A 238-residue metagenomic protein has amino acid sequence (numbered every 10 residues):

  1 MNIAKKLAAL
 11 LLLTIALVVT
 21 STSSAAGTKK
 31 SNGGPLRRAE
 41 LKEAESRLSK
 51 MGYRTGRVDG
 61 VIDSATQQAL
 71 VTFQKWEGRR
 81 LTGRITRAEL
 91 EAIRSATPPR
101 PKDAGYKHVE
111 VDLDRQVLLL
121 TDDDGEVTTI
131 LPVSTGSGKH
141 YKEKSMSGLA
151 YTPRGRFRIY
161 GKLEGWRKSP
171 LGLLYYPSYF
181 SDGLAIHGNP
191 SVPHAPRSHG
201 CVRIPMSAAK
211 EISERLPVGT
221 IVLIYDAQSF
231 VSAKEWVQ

Functional and structural regions predicted by a protein language model:
M1-L11: Bacterial N-terminal signal peptides that target proteins for export
A9-V19: Bacterial N-terminal signal peptides
T22-T28: Sec/Tat signal peptide C-region and signal peptidase I cleavage site
G27, R38, K102-A104, L149-R154 (+1 more regions): Exported/periplasmic cell-wall-interacting domains
K29-K30, L36-R37, L81, R87-H108 (+1 more regions): Intrinsically disordered, low-complexity Ser/Thr-rich linker and spacer segments in cell-wall-related proteins
S31-L41, S46-Q68, T72-A92: Short acidic, glycine/serine/threonine-rich helix-capping segments at coil-helix boundaries
S46-R54, V71-R79, R94-P98, D123-E126 (+3 more regions): Sec-exported extracytoplasmic/periplasmic mature domains
R94-K139: A structural motif detector for short, solvent-exposed N-terminal "entry" segments of globular domains
